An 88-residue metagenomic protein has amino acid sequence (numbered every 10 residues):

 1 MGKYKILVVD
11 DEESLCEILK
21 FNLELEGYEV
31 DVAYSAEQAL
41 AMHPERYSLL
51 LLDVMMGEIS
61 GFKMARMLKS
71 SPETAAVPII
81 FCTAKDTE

Functional and structural regions predicted by a protein language model:
K3, R46-S48, P72-P78: His-Asp phosphorelay/catalytic-motif detector in bacterial-type signaling
E13-D31: Two-component/phosphorelay signaling modules centered on CheY-like receiver
C16, M56-G57, R66, A75 (+1 more regions): The feature encodes the CheY-like receiver
V32-L49: Acidic, metal-coordinating helix/loop segments flanking the phosphotransfer/catalytic sites of two-component signaling
L52-D53: Active-site T/S-Asp motif of two-component receiver
S71, K85-D86: Short, conserved "switch-loop" micro-motifs in signal-transduction and mechanochemical regulators
